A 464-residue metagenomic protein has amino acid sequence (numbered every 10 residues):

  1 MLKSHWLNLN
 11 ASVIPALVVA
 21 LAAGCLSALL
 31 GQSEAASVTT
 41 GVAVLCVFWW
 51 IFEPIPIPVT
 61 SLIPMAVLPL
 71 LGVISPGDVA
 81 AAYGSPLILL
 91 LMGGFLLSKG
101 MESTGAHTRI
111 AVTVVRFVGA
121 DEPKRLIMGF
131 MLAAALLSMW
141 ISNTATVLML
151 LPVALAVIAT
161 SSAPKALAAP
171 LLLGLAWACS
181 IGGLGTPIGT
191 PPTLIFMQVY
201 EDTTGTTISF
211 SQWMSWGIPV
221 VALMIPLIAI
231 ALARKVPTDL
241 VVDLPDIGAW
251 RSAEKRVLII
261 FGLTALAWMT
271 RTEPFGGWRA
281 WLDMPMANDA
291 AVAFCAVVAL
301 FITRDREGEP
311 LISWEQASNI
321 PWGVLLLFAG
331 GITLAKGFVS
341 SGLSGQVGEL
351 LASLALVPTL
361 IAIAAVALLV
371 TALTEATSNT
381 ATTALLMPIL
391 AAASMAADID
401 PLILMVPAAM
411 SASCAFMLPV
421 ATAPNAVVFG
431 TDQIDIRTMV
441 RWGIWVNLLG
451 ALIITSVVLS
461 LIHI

Functional and structural regions predicted by a protein language model:
M1-L90, Q212-E349, W445-A451, T455-I462: Hydrophobic transmembrane alpha-helices of multi-pass small-molecule transporters
S4, L45, V59, I63-K165 (+3 more regions): Membrane-embedded alpha-helical segments and adjacent helix-loop junctions characteristic of multi-pass solute
W6-N10, A16-L17, P388-A392, A397 (+2 more regions): In a subset of proteins, long, contiguous C-terminal domains/tails are tracked
V19-A23, G41-F48, F130-A135, L175-A178 (+2 more regions): Hydrophobic, membrane-inserted alpha-helices
A36-T40, A80-S85, A166-A168, D398-V406: Membrane-water interface of transmembrane alpha-helices in multipass transporters/channels
F95, A134-L151, A168-T206, M224-A233 (+5 more regions): Alpha-helical transmembrane segments and, especially, the helix-loop junctions at the ends of these helices
A120-G129, A159-L173, T206-W216, D398-I403 (+1 more regions): Membrane-interface alpha-helices at helix entry/exit sites of multi-pass transporters
A159-A169, R234-G248, D305-Q316, D400 (+1 more regions): Alpha-helical transmembrane segments
